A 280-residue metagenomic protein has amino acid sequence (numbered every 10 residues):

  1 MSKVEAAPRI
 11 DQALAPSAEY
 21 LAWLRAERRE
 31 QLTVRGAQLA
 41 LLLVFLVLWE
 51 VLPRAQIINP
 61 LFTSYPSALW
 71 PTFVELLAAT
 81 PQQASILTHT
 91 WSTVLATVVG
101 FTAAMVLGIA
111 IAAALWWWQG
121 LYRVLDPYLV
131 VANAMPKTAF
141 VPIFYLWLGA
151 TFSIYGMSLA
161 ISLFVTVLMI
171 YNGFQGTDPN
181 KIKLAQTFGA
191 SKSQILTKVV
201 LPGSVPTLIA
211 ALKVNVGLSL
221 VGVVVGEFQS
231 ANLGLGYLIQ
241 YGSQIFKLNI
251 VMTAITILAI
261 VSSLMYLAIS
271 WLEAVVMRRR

Functional and structural regions predicted by a protein language model:
M1-L41, L267-R280: Transmembrane alpha-helical segments of polytopic membrane transport and secretion proteins
L24-E27, A55-T102: Periplasmic/extracellular loop-to-transmembrane helix junction in inner-membrane transport proteins
T33, L87-V99, Y122, L129-A132 (+5 more regions): Alpha-helical membrane-interface segments at transmembrane helix boundaries
S64-E75, S230-S243: Short hydrophobic, aromatic-rich alpha-helical segments embedded in or entering the lipid bilayer of multi-pass
V99-L129: Transmembrane-helix boundary motif in ABC transporter permease subunits
M135-F140: Transmembrane alpha-helices and adjacent helix-loop boundaries
A150-N215: Membrane-cytosol interface at the C-terminal ends of specific transmembrane alpha-helices in multi-pass membrane
G236-E273: Hydrophobic alpha-helical transmembrane segments of polytopic membrane proteins
